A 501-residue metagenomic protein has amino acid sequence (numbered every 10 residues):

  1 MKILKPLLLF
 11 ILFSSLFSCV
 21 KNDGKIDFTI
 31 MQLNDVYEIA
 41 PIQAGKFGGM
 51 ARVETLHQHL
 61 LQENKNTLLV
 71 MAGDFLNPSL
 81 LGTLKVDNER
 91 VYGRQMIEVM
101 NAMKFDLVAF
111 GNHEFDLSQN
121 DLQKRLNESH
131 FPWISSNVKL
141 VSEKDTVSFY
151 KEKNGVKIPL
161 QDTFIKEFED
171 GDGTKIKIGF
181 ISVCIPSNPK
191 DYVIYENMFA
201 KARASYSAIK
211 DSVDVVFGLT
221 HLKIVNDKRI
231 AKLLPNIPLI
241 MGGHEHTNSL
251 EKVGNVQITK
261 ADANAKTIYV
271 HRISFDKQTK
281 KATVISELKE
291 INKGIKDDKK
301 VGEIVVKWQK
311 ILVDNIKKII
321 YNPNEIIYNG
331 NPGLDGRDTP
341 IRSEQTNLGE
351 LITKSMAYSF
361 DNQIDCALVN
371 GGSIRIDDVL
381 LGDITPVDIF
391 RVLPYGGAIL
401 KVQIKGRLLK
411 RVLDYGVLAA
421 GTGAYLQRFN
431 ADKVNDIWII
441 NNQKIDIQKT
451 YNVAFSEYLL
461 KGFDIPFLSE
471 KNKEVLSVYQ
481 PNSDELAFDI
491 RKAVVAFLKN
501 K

Functional and structural regions predicted by a protein language model:
K2-F10: Sec-dependent signal peptide recognition, specifically the positively charged N-region followed immediately by
L9-L12, L498: Enrichment for repetitive, rod-forming helical segments
S15-S18: C-terminal motif of bacterial Sec signal peptides marking the signal peptidase cleavage site
V20-G294, S343-S355, A367-V369, I399 (+3 more regions): Acidic, metal/ion-coordinating pockets
I26-D27, E38-P41, E54-L56, Q62 (+3 more regions): Catalytic centers of hydrolytic enzymes
